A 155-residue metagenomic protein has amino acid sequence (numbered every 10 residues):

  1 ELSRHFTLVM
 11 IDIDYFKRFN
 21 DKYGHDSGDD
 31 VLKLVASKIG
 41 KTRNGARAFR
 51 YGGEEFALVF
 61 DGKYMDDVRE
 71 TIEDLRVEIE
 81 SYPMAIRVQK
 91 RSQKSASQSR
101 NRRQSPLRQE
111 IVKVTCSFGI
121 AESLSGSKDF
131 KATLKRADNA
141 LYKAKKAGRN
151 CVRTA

Functional and structural regions predicted by a protein language model:
E1-T7, D14-K41, F49-G53, A57-L58 (+3 more regions): Conserved long alpha-helical elements within nucleotide-processing catalytic cores of c-di-GMP signaling and class III
L8, F56, C116-I120: A structural signal for short, well-ordered beta-strand segments
L8, R87-V88, V152-A155: Short, hydrophobic secondary-structure boundary micro-motifs
Y15, K41, G45, G62 (+4 more regions): Conserved amphipathic alpha-helical interaction elements at protein-protein interfaces in regulatory, energy-coupling
R50, I79-C116: Catalytic core regions of nucleotide second-messenger enzymes
D61, M65-R69, E73, Q104-I111 (+2 more regions): Catalytic-core segments of nucleotide cyclases and related cyclic-nucleotide turnover enzymes
R76: Short alpha-helical N-box/ATP-lid segment at the N-terminus of the HATPase_c
